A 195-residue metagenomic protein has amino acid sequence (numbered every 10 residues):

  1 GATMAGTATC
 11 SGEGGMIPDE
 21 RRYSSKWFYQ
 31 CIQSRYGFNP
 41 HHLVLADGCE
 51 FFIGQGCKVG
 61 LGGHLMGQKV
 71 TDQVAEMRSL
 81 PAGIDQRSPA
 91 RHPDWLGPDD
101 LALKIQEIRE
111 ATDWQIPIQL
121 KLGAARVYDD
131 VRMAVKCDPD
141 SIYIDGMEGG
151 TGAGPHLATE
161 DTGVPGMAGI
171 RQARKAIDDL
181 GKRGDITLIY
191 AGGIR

Functional and structural regions predicted by a protein language model:
G1-P89, D100: N-terminal capping/small domains of soluble enzymes
H92-R195: Glycine-rich phosphate/ribose-binding loops and adjacent secondary-structure elements that form binding surfaces
